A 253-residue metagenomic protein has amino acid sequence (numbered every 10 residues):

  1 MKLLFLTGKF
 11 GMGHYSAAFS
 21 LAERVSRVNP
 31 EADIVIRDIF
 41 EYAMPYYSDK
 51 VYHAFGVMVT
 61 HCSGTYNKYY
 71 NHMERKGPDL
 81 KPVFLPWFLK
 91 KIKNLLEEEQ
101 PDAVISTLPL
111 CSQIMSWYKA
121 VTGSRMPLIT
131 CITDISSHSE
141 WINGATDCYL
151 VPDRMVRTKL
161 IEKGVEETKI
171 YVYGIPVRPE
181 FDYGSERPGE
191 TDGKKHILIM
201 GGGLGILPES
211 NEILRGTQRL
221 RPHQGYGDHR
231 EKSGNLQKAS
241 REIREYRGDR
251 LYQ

Functional and structural regions predicted by a protein language model:
M1-L4: Extreme N-terminal starter segment of soluble prokaryotic enzymes
G8-A17, L207: A short, glycine/small-residue-rich beta-strand->loop->alpha-helix junction that serves as a flexible
S20, R24-K93: Conserved N-terminal ligand/cofactor-binding loop architecture of enzyme catalytic domains
L96, Q100-D102: Proline-aspartate-enriched helix->loop->beta-strand connector
V104-Y118: An aromatic- and histidine-rich active-site surface loop
V121-E180: Active-site-proximal region of nucleotide-activated glycan assembly enzymes, centered on histidine/acidic-rich loops
D182-D192: A short helix/loop element that forms part of the nucleotide-sugar donor recognition site in Leloir-type
D192-Q253: Donor-nucleotide binding loops and adjacent catalytic segments primarily of GT-B fold Leloir glycosyltransferases
